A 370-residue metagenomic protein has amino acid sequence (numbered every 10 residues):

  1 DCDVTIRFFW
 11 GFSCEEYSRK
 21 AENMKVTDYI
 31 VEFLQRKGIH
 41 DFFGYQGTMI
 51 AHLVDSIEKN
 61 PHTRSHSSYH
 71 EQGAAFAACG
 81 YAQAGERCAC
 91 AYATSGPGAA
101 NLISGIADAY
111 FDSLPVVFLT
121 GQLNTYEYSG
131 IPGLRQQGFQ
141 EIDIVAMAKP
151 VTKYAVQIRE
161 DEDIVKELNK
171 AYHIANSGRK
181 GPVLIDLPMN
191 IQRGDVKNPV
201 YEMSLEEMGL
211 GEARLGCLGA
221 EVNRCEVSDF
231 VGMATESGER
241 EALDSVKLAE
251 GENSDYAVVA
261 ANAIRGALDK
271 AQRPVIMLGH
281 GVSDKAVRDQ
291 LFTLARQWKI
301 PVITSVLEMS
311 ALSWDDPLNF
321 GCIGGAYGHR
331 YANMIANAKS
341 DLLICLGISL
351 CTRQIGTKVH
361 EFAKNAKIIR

Functional and structural regions predicted by a protein language model:
A21-R370: N-terminal alpha/beta PP-like core and its mobile active-site loop of ThDP/TPP-dependent enzymes
